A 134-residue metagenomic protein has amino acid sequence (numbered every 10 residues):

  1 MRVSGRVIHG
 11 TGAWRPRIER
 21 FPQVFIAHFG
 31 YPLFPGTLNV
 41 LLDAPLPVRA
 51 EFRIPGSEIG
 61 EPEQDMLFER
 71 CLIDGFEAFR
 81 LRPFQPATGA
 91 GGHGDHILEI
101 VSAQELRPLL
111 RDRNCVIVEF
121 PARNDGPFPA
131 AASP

Functional and structural regions predicted by a protein language model:
M1-H93, V118, N124-S133: Long, compositionally biased stretches
H93-S102: Short, structured beta-strand/loop micro-motifs enriched in basic residues and often containing a Trp
E105-L110: Short, surface-exposed secondary-structure edge patches
R111-I117: Loop/turn positions that initiate beta-strands
